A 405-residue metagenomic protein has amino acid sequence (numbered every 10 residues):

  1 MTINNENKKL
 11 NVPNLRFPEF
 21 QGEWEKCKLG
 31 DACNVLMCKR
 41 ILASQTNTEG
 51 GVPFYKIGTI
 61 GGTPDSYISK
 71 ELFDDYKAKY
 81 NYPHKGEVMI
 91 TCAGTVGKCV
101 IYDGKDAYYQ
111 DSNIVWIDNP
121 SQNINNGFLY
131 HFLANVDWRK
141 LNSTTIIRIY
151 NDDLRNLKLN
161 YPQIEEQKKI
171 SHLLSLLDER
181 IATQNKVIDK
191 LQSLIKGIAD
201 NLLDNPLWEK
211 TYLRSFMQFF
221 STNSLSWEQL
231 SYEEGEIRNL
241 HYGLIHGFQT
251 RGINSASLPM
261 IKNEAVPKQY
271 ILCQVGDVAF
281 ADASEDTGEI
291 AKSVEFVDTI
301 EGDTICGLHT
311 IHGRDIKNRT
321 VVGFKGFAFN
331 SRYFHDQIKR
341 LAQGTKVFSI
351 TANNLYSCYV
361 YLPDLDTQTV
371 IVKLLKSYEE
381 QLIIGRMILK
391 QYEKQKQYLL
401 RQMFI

Functional and structural regions predicted by a protein language model:
T2, G30-L159, M217-L362: DNA target-recognition domains and sequence-specific DNA-contacting regions of bacterial/archaeal
V12-K39, N201-S224: Non-catalytic DNA-recognition/assembly elements of restriction-modification systems
G94, S175, S284, L374-K376: Short, surface-exposed secondary-structure boundary micro-motifs
L177, I181-Q184, I188-L191, Y378 (+2 more regions): Amphipathic alpha-helical coiled-coil segments
V370-E380, M387, Q391-K394, R401-I405: C-terminal functional regions that serve as terminal interaction/effector modules
